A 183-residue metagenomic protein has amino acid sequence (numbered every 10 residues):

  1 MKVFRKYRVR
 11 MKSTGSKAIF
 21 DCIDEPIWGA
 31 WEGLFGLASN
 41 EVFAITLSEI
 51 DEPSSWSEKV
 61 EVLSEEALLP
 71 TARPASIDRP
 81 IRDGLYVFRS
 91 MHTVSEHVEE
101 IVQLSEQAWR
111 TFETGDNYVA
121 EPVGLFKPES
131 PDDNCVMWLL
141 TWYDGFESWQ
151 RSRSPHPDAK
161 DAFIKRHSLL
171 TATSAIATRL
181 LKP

Functional and structural regions predicted by a protein language model:
M1-K2, R8-R10, E25-L85, G115-W138 (+2 more regions): Glycine-rich beta-strand-turn "strand-cap" elements at beta-sheet edges
G15-I19, S39-V42, E49-W56, E99-Q103 (+1 more regions): Short amphipathic alpha-helices within nucleic acid-binding modules
I81-R89, E96-E99: Short, solvent-exposed interaction modules
L104-E106, N117-Y118: A charged, solvent-exposed segment within the mature domains of Sec-exported extracytoplasmic proteins
E106, D158-D161: Residue-level signature of transmembrane alpha-helix interfaces in integral membrane proteins
Q107-T111: Catalytic "initiation/cleavage/transfer" segments centered on a nucleophilic residue and adjacent nucleic-acid-engaging
